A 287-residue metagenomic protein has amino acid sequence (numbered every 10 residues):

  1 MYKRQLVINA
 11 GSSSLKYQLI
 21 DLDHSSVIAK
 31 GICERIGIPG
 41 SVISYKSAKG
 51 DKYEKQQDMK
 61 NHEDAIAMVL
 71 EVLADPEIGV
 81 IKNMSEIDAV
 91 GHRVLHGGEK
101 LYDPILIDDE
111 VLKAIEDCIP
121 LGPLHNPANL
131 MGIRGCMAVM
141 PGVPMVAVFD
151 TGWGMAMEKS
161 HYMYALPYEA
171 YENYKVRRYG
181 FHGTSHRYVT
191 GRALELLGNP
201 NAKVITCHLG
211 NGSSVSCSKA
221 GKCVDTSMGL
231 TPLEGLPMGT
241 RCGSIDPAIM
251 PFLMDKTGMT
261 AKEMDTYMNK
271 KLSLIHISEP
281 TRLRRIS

Functional and structural regions predicted by a protein language model:
M1-Y2, I275-S287: Single conserved hydrophobic/aromatic residue that forms the stacking wall/gate of nucleotide- or nucleobase-binding
Q5-V7, A89-G91, V146, V204-H208: Short glycine-aspartate micro-motif
S14-M59, G229: Short glycine-rich, Thr/Ser-proximal phosphate-binding strand/loop in the N-terminal lobe of ATP-dependent enzymes
P39-D88, G132: Conserved active-site "lid/cap" helical segment
L73, E77-H125, V146, G152-H161: Short beta-strand-loop/turn "lid" adjacent to the catalytic site in phosphate-handling enzymes
M131-G132, M140-G142, S214: Non-transmembrane, aqueous-exposed alpha-helical and coiled segments at domain scale
W153-D255: Glycine-rich phosphate-binding loop of actin/hexokinase-like ATP-binding domains
M254-L272: Oxyanion-binding "anion nests"
